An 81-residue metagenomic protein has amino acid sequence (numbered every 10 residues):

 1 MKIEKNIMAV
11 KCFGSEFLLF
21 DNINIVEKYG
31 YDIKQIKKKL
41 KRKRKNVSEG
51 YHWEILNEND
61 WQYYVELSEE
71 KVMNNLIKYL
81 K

Functional and structural regions predicted by a protein language model:
M1-K81: Extended, non-core accessory segments
